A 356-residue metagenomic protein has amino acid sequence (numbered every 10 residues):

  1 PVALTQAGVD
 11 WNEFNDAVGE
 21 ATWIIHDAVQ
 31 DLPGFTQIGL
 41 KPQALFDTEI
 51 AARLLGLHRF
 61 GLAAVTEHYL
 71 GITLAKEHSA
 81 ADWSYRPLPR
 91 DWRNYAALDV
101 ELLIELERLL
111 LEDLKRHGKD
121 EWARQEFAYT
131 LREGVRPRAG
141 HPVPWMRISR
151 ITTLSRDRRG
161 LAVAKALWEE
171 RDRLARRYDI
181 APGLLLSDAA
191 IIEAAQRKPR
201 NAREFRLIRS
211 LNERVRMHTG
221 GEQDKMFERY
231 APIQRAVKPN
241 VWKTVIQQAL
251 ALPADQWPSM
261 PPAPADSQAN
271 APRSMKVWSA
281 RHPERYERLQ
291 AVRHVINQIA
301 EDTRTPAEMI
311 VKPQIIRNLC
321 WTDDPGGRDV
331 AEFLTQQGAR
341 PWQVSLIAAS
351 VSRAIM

Functional and structural regions predicted by a protein language model:
P1-A64, H68: Conserved RNase H-like, two-metal-ion catalytic cores of nucleic-acid enzymes
A28-V29, V100, F205: Alpha-helix N-cap/helix-start capping motif
F46, E77-R86, R116-E126: Short, surface-exposed recognition loops or helix-turn segments adjacent to catalytic cores
I50-L54, S84, A189-E193: Conserved short loop/turn motifs at secondary-structure junctions
A64-D91: A short, charged helix-loop
R90, L106, L110-M356: Accessory DNA-binding and partner-docking regions appended to nucleic-acid-acting proteins, especially the terminal
W92-L98: C-terminal folded domains that constitute the principal catalytic or ligand-binding module of multi-domain proteins
